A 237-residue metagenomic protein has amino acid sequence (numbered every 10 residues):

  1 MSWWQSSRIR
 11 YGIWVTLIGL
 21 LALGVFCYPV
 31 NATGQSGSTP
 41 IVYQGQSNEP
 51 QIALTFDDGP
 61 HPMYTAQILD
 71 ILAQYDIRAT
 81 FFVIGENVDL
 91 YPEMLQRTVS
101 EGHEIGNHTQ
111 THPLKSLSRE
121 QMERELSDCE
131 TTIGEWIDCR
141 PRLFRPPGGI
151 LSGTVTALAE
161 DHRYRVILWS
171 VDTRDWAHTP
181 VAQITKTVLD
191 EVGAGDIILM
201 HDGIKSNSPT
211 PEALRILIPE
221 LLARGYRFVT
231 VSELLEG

Functional and structural regions predicted by a protein language model:
M1-I9: N-terminal Lys/Arg-rich, disordered targeting/topogenic segments
R10-Y28: Hydrophobic membrane-insertion alpha-helices, especially the h-region of bacterial N-terminal signal peptides
N31-L117, Q121-T132: Active-site beta->alpha N-cap acidic-glycine motif
T39-N48, Q74-D76, N87-D89, S208-G237: C-terminal domain-boundary segment and adjacent tail
A53-T55, A79-V83, E104-N107, R142-R145 (+3 more regions): Structural recognition of the beta-strand scaffold that forms the well-ordered cores of secreted hydrolase catalytic
G85-V88, T111-L114, I150, D172-D175 (+1 more regions): Short histidine/acidic/glycine/proline-rich micro-motifs that form metal- and phosphate-coordinating active-site loops
M122-S127, V181-K186, P211-R215: Charged helix-capping and loop-helix junction motifs
R142, I150, T156-E191, Y226-G237: His/Asp/Glu-enriched short active-site or ligand-binding loop at hydrolase and phosphoryl-transfer sites
